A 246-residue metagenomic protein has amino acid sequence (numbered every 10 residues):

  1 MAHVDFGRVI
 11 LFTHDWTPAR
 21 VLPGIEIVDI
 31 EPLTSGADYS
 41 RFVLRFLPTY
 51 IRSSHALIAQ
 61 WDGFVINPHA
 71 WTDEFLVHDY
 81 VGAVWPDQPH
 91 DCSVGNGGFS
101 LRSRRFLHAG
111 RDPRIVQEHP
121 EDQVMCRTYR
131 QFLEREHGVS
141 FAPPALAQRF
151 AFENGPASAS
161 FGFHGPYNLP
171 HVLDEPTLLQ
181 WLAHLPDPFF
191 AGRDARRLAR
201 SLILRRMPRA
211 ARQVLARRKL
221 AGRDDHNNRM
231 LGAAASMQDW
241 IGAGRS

Functional and structural regions predicted by a protein language model:
M1, A19-E26, T128-Y129, R217: Short, aromatic/basic amphipathic alpha-helical patches
M1-G7: Short, acidic, metal-binding catalytic loop of nucleotide-sugar glycosyltransferases
V9, W61-D62, S103: Generic structural signal for small/hydrophobic residues in well-ordered secondary structure, especially within
F12-S54: Active-site-proximal specificity loops/subdomain of glycosyltransferases
F46-A83: GT-A fold catalytic core of metal-dependent nucleotide-sugar glycosyltransferases, centered on the diacidic
V81-L101: Short beta-strand-to-loop element that shapes/binds the nucleotide-sugar donor at the catalytic cleft/hinge
V94-S201: Catalytic core and acceptor-binding pocket of nucleotide-sugar-dependent glycosyltransferases
P176-S246: Membrane-proximal basic amphipathic "stem/tether" segments
